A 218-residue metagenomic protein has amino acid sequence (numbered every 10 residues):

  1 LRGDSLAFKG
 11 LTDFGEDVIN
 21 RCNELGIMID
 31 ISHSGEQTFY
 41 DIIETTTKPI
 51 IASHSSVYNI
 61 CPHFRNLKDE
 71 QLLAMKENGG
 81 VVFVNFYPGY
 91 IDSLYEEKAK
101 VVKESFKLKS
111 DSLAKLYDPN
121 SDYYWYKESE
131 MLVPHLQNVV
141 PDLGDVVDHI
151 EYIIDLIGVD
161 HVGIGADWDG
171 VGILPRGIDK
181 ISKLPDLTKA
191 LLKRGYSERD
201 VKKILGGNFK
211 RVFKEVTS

Functional and structural regions predicted by a protein language model:
G3-D30, S34-I51, F64-G80, G144-D160: Histidine/acidic residue-rich metal-binding segments in metalloenzymes
F8, C61, H135-V139, L174-G177: Second-shell loop/turn segments in exported
N23, D179-S218: Mid-to-C-terminal alpha-helical segments outside catalytic/metal-binding sites
I27, S32-Q37, S55-Y58, N85-G89 (+1 more regions): Active-site beta-loop-alpha junctions enriched in small/polar residues
I29, H54, M75, V82 (+3 more regions): Conserved, mostly hydrophobic/aromatic
K68-S129: Aromatic-lined glycan-binding groove of carbohydrate-active enzymes
V84-F86, L156-D179: Short acidic/histidine-rich active-site segments
W125-E151, R199-F213: C-terminal helical cap
